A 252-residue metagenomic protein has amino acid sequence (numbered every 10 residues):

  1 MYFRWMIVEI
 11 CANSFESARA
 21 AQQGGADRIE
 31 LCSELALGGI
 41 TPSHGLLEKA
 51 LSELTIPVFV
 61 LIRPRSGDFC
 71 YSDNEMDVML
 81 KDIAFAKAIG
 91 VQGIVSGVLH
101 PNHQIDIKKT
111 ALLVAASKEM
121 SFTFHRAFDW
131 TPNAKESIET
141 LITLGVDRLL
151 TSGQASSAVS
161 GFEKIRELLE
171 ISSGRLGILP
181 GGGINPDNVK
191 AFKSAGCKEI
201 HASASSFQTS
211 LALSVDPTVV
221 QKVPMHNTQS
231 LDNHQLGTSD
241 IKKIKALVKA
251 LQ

Functional and structural regions predicted by a protein language model:
W5-I29, E34-T41: N-terminal pre-domain/capping segments
V8-A12, I29-L31, A50, V58-I62 (+5 more regions): Hydrophobic faces of well-ordered beta-strands that scaffold small-molecule active sites in alpha/beta enzyme cores
N13-Q23, C70-I83, D129-L144, I165-P180 (+1 more regions): Catalytic cores of alpha/beta
E16, L35-T55, F59, N74-D77 (+6 more regions): Active-site-adjacent beta->alpha loops and helix N-cap segments on the catalytic face of soluble alpha/beta enzymes
A26, T55, G90-Q92, V146 (+1 more regions): A structural motif
F85-G97: Ordered, amphipathic secondary-structure segments that act as subunit-interaction surfaces in large macromolecular
S172-Q252: C-terminal alpha-helical cap/extension of soluble enzyme domains
